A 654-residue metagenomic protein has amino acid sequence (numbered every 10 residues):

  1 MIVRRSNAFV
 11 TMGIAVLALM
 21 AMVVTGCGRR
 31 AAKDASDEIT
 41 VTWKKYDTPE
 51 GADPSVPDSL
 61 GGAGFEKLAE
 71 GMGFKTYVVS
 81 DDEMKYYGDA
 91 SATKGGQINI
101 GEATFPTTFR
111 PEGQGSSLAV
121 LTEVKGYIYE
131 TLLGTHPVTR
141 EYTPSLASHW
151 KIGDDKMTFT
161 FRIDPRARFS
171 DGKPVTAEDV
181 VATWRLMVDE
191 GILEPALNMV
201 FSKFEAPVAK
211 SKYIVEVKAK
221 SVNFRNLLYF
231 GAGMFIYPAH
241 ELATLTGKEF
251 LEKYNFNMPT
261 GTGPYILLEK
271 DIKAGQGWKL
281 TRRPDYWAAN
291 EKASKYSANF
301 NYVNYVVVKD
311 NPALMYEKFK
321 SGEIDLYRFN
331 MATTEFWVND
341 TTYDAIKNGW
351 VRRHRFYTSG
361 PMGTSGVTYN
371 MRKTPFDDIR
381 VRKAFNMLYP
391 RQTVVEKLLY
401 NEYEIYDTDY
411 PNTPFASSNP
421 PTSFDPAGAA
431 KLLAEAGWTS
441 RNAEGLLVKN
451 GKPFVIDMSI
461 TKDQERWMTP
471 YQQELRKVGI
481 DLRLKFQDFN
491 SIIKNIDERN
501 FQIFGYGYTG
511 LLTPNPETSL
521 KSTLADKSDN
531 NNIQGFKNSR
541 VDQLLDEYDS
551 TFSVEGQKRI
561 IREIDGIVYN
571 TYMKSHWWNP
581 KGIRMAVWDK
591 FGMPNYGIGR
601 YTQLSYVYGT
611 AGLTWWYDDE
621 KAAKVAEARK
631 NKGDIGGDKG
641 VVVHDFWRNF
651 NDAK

Functional and structural regions predicted by a protein language model:
R30, S91-T93, L197-L245, K253-N255 (+1 more regions): Surface-exposed binding/hinge segments that line and control ligand-binding clefts or catalytic entry sites
A31-T40, K44, D81-D82, G275-G277 (+5 more regions): Detector for C-terminal structural segments
G64-Y86, G96-D154, R185, T260: N-terminal lobe/hinge region of extracytoplasmic solute-binding protein
A103, F230, A293, S297 (+7 more regions): Local pocket/hinge segments that shape ligand/substrate recognition
Q114, A119, E123-E141, G233-Y302 (+3 more regions): Gly/Pro-rich hinge or "lid" segments in bacterial periplasmic/extracellular proteins
D164, K253, Y286-T341, Q472 (+1 more regions): Ligand-site clamp/hinge motif
S170, K218-E241, P259-N311, W337-M362 (+4 more regions): Aromatic-rich, solvent-exposed beta-strand/loop patch
M187, E194, P207, L268-T281 (+6 more regions): Extracellular/periplasmic solute-recognition and catalytic clefts
